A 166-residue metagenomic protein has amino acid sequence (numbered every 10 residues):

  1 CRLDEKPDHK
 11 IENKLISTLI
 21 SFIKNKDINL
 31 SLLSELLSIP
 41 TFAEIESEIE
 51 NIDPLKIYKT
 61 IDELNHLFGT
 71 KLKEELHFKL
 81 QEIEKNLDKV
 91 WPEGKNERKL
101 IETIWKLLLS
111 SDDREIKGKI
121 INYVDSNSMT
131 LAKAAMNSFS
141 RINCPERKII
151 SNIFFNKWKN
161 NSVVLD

Functional and structural regions predicted by a protein language model:
C1-D166: Long, ordered, helix-rich scaffold segments
